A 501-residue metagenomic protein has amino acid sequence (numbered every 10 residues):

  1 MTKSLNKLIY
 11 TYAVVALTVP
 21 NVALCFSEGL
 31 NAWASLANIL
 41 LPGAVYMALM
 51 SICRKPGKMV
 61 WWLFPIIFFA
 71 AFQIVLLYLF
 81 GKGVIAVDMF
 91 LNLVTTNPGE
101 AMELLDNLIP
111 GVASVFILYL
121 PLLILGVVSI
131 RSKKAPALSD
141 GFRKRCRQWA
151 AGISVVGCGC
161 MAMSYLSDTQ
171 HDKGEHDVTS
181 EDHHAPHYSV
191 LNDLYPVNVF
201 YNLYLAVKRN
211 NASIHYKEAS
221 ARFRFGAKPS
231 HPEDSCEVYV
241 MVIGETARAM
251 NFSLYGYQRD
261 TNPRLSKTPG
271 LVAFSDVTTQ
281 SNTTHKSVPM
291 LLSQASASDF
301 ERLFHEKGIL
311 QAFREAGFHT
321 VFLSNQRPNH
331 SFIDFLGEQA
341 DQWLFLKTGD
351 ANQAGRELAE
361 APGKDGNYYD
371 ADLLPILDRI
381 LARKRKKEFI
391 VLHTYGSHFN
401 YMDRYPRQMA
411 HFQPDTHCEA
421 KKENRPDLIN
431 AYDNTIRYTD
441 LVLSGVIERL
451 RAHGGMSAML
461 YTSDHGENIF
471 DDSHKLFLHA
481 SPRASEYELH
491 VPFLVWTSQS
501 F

Functional and structural regions predicted by a protein language model:
M1-S189: Transmembrane and membrane-interface helices of multi-pass, inner-membrane envelope-modifying transferases
K3-T11, A32, I52-M59, Q311 (+5 more regions): Membrane-interface soluble catalytic domains
G29, W33, H187-L191, S296-F300 (+6 more regions): Active-site rim elements
Y46-M47, P375-R379, D415-M459: A long, amphipathic alpha-helix that forms part of the scaffold/cap immediately adjacent to metal-dependent active
G159-E419, H490: Active-site-proximal alpha/beta segments of enzymes that process anionic O-linked groups
A247, H305-I309, F313-A316, Q326 (+3 more regions): Periplasmic/luminal catalytic loop of GT-C fold multi-pass membrane glycosyltransferases that transfer sugars from
G256-D260, G455-M456, L460-S500: Histidine-centered active-site microenvironments of extracellular/periplasmic hydrolases and transferases
F322-S324, F389-G396, D433-I436, A458-S463 (+1 more regions): Short beta-strand segments
